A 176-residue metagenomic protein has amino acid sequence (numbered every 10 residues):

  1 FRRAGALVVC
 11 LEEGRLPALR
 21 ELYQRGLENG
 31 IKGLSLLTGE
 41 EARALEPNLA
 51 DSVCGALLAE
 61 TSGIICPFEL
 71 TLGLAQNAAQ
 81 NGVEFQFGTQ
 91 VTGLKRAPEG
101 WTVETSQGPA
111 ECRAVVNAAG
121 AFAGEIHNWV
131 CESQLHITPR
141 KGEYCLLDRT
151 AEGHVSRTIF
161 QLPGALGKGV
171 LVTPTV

Functional and structural regions predicted by a protein language model:
F1-L45, G169-L171: Dinucleotide-binding Rossmann-like beta1-alpha1 core, especially the glycine-rich loop that anchors the ADP
F1-R2, P109-A110, A114, A119-V176: Active-site substrate-recognition segment that forms the wall of the catalytic cavity or substrate channel
A6-C10, A56-L58, Y144: Short aromatic/hydrophobic contact patches that present stacked aromatics for nucleic-acid/ligand binding
G14-P17, L45-C54, K95-T102, A110: A short, glycine/Asx- and small/polar-enriched loop/turn that sits immediately N-terminal to a beta-strand
E21, R25, G73, N77 (+1 more regions): Alpha-helical scaffold segments in soluble metabolic enzymes
S35-T38, F85-F87, N117: General beta-strand structural signal in soluble alpha/beta enzymes
L57-A114, F122: Helical element adjacent to the flavin cofactor pocket in flavoenzyme catalytic cores
